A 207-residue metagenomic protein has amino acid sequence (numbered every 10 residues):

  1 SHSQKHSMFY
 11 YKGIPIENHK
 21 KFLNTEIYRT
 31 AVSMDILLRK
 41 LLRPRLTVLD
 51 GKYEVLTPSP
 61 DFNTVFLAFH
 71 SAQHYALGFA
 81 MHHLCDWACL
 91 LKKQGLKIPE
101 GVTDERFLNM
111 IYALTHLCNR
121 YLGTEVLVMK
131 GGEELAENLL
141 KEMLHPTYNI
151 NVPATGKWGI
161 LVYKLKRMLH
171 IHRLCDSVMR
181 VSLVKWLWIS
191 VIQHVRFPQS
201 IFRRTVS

Functional and structural regions predicted by a protein language model:
S1-S207: Conserved NTP-donor binding/palm subdomain of two-metal-ion nucleotidyltransferases/polymerases, i.e., the charged
